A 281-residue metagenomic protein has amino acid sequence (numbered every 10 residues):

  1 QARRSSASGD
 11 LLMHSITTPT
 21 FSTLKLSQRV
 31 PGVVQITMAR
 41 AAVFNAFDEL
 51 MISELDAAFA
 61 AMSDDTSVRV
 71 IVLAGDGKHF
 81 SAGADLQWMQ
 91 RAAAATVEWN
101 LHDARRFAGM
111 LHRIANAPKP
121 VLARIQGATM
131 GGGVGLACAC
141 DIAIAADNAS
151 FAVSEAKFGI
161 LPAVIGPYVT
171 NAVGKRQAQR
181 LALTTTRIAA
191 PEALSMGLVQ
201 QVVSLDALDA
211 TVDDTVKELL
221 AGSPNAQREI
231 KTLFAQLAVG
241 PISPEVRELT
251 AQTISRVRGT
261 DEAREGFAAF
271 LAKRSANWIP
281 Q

Functional and structural regions predicted by a protein language model:
R4, G9-D76, G109-H112, D209: Conserved CoA-thioester-binding segment of acyl-CoA-metabolizing enzymes
M13-A39, T186-L220, R228-A238, E265-Q281: Amphipathic alpha-helical segments at domain termini/boundaries
I36, R40, L55, L73 (+6 more regions): Terminal peptide-recognition signature
I52, L86, F107, G166 (+4 more regions): A general structural signal for well-ordered alpha-helical segments in protein cores
G75-R113, P241-I242: Glycine- (often His-adjacent) and acidic-residue-rich active-site loop that binds/positions the CoA thioester
G77-S81, T129-G131, A152, L237: Short, active-site-adjacent cap segments at secondary-structure transitions
G83, A104, A108, G131 (+2 more regions): Glycine-rich phosphate-binding loop at the start of an alpha helix
H112-N225, T260, R274: Crotonase-fold acyl-CoA enzyme core
